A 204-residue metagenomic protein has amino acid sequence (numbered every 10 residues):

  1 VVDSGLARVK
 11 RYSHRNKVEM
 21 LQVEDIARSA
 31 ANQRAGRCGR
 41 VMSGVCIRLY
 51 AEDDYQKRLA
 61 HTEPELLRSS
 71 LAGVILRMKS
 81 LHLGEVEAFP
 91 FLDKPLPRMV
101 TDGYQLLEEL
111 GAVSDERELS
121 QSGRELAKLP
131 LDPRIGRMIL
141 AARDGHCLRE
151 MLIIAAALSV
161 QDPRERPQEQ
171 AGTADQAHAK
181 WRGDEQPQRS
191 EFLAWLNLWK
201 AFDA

Functional and structural regions predicted by a protein language model:
V2, A7-K10, Y50-A204: Second RecA-like catalytic domain
L6-R58, A72-L76: Conserved segment of the helicase C-terminal RecA-like domain
